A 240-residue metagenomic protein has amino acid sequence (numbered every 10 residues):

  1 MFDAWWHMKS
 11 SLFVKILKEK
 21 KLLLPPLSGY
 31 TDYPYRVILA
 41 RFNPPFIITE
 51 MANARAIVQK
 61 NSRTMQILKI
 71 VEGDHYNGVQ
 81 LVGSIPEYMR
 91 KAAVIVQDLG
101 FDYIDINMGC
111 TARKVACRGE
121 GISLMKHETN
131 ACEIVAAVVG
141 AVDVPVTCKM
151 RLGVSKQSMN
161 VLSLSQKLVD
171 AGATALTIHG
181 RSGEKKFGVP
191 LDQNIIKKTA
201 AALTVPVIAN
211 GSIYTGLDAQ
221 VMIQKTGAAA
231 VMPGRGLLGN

Functional and structural regions predicted by a protein language model:
F2-N240: Flavin-dependent oxidoreductase catalytic cores
